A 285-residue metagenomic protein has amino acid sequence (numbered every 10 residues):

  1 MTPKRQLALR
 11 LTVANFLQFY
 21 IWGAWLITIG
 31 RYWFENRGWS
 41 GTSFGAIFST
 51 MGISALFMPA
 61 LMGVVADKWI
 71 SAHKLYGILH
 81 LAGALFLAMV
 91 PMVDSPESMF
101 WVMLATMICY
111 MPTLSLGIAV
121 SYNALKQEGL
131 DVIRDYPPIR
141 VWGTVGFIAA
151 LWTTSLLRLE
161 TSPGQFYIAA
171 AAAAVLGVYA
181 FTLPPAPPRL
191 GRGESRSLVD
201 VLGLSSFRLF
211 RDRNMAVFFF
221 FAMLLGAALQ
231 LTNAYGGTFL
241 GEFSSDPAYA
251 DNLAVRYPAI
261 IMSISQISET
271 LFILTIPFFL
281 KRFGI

Functional and structural regions predicted by a protein language model:
M1-Q6, L183-F219, S245-A250: Juxtamembrane intracellular "pre-TM" segments in multi-pass secondary transporters
T2-G52, N214-A250, A254-I261: Helix-loop boundary and gating motifs at the non-cytosolic
F16, F86, P96-S115, M223-L224: Hydrophobic core of transmembrane alpha-helices in multi-pass small-molecule transporters, especially MFS/SLC-type
A55, R134-S155: Glycine-rich segments within core transmembrane alpha-helices of 12-TM secondary carriers
F57-S71, L157-R158, L271-G284: Helix-to-loop junctions at the C-terminal end of transmembrane segments in multipass secondary transporters
K74-A88: Structural signature of the two symmetry-related core transmembrane helices
L104-W142: Cytoplasmic helix-loop-helix junction between adjacent transmembrane helices in 12-TM secondary transporters
Q165-T182: Symmetry-related core transmembrane helices of the 12-TM Major Facilitator Superfamily/SLC fold
